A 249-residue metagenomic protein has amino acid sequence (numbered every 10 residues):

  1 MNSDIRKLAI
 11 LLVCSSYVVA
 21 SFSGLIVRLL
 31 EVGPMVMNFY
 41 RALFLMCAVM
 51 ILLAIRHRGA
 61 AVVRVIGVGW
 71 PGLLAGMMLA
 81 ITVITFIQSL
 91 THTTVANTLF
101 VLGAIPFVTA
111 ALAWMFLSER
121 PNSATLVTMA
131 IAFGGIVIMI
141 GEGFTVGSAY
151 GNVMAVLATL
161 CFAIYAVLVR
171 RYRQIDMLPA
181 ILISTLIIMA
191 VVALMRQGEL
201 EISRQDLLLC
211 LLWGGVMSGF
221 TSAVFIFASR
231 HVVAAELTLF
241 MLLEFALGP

Functional and structural regions predicted by a protein language model:
M1-F39, L43, C47, M77 (+3 more regions): Glycine-/small-residue-enriched transmembrane alpha-helix faces in small-molecule transporters and effluxers
K7-L12, V36-A54, W70, T128-I131 (+2 more regions): Hydrophobic alpha-helical transmembrane segments of multi-pass integral membrane proteins, especially transporters
V18-F22, I26, L52, L73-Q88 (+5 more regions): Hydrophobic alpha-helical transmembrane segments of multi-pass membrane transport proteins, especially secondary
L30, M37, R41, S89 (+6 more regions): Hydrophobic/aromatic residues within transmembrane alpha-helices of multi-pass small-molecule transporters
F44-A48, V101-M115, A130-I131, I187-V191 (+1 more regions): Alpha-helical transmembrane segments of compact multi-pass small-molecule transporters, enriched in specific families
V49, L53, L79, P121-G141 (+2 more regions): Hydrophobic transmembrane alpha-helices of multi-pass small-molecule transport proteins
L53, F86, I105-V127, V137-M139 (+1 more regions): C-terminal transmembrane-helix exit sites in multi-pass transporters
I66, L99-L102, S118-I138, T145-N152 (+1 more regions): Loop-to-transmembrane alpha-helix entry segments
